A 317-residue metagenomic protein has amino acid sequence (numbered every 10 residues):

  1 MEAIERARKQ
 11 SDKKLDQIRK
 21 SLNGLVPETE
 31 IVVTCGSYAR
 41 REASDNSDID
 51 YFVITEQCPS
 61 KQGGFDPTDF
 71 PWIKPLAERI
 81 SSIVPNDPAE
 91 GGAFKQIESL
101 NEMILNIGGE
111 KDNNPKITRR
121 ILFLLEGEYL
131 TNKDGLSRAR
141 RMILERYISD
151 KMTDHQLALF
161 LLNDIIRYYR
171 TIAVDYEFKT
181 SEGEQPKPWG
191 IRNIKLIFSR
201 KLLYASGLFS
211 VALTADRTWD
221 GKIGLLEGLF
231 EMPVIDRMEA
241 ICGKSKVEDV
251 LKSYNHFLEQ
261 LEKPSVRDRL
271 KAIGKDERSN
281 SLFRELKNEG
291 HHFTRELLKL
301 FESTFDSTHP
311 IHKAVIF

Functional and structural regions predicted by a protein language model:
M1-V32: Helical scaffold of the NTase/Pol beta-like nucleotidyltransferase catalytic core
R6, G64-G190: Conserved NTP/Mg2+-binding pocket subregion across the NTase superfamily
D12, D16, D45-N46, P67-F70 (+4 more regions): Conserved structured core elements
L22, Y38-R41, P188-N193: Generic recognition of flexible, low-complexity loop/linker segments
T29-C35, I54, S181-P188: Short linear interaction motifs
E30, I49, R200: Residue-level detector of short, conserved catalytic/binding motifs and their immediate flanks
V33-D87: Catalytic metal-binding acidic patch
D134-F317: Conserved nucleotidyltransferase catalytic core and NTase-mimicking acidic/glycine-rich helix/loop elements in nucleic
